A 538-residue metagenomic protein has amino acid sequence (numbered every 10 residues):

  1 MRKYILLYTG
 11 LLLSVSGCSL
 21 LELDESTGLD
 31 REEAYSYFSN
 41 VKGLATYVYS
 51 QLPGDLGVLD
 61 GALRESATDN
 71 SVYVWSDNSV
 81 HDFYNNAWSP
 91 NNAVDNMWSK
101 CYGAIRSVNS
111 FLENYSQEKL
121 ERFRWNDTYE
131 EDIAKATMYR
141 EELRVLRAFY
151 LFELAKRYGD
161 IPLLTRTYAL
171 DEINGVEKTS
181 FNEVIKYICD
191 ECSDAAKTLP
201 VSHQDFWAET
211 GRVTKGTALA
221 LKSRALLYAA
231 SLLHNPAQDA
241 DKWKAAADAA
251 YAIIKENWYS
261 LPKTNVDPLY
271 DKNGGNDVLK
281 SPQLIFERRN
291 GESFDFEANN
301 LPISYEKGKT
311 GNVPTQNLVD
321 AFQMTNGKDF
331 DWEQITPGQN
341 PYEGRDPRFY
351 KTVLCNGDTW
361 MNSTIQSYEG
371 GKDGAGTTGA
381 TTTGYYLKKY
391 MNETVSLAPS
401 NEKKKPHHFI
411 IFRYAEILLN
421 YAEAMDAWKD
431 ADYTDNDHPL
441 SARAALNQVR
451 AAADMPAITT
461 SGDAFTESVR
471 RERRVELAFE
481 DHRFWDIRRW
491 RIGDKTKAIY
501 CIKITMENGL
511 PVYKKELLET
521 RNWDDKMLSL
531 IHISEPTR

Functional and structural regions predicted by a protein language model:
G17-L20, Y49, C101-A104, Y187-C189 (+7 more regions): Long, intrinsically disordered, low-complexity segments
C18-R64, P90-N92, F322, N326-K328 (+2 more regions): Membrane-proximal, proline-rich intrinsically disordered regions
F38, K42-T46, S50-G54, W75-Y158 (+7 more regions): Conserved, well-structured interaction surfaces
A155-K156, P162, Y228-A237, A427-A431: Short coil/turn linking the two alpha-helices of tandem helical-hairpin repeats
T167-E172, V176-N265: Hydrophobic, small-residue-rich alpha-helical packing segments that form membrane-like cores
T336-Y414: Flexible, polar/acidic helix-loop-strand segments at domain edges
